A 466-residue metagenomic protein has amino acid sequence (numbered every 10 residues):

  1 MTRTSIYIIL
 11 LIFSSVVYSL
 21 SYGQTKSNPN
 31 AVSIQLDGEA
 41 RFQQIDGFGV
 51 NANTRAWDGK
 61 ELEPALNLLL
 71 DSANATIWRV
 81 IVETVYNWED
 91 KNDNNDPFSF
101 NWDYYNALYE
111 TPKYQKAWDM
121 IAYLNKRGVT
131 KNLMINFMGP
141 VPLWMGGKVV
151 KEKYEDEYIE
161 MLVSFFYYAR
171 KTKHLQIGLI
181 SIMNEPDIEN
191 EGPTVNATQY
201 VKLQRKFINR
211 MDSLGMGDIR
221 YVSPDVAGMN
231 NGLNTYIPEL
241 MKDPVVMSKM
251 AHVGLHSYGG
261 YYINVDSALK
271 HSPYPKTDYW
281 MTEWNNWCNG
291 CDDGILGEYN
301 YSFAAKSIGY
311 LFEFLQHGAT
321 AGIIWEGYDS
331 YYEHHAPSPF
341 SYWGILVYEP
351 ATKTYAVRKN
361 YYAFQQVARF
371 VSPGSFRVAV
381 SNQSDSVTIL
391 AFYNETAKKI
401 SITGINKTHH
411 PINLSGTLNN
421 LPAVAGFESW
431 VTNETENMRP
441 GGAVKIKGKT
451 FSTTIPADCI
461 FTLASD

Functional and structural regions predicted by a protein language model:
M1-S27: Bacterial Sec-dependent N-terminal signal peptides
Q24-L68: N-terminal module-boundary/linker segments of secreted carbohydrate-active enzymes
Q35-A40, S72-V245: Substrate-binding cleft and catalytic face of glycoside hydrolase catalytic domains, especially the flexible beta-alpha
Q44-A52, N74-V82, N132-F137, G178-I182 (+6 more regions): Structural recognition of the beta-strand scaffold that forms the well-ordered cores of secreted hydrolase catalytic
T194-G309, H317: Noncatalytic carbohydrate-binding groove/subsite architecture in carbohydrate-active enzymes
D278-Q366, V378-Q383: Aromatic/acidic polysaccharide-binding cleft in carbohydrate-active enzymes
Q383-A425, D458: Carbohydrate-binding surface patches
G442-D466: C-terminal beta-strand-rich structural cap/linker in extracellular carbohydrate-active enzymes
